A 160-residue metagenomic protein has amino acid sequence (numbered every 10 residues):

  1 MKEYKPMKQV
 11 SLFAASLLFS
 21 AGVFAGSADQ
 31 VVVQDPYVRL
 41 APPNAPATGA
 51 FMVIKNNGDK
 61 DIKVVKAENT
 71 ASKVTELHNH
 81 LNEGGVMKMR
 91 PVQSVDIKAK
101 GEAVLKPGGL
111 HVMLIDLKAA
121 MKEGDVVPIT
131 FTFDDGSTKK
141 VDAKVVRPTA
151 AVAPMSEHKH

Functional and structural regions predicted by a protein language model:
M1-E3, E157-H158: Short hotspots in intrinsically disordered terminal tails
K2-F13: Bacterial N-terminal signal peptides that target proteins for export
S20-G22: N-terminal signal peptide c-region/cleavage motif recognized by signal peptidases
G26-H160: Compact, glycine-rich, soluble single-domain proteins
